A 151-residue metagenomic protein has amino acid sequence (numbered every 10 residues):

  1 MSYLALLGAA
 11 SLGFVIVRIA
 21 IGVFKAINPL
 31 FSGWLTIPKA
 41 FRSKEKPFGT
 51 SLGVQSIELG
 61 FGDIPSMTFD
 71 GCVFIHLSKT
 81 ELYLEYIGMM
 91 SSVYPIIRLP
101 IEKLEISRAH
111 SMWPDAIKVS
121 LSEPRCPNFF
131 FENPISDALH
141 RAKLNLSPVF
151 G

Functional and structural regions predicted by a protein language model:
M1-A10: Feature marks short, highly hydrophobic, charge-poor N-terminal signal-anchor/signal peptide-like helices that anchor
S2, V17-R18: C-terminal single-pass membrane-anchor helix
S11, R18-L77: Anionic N-terminal interaction surfaces
K39-V54, E105-G151: Acidic, Ser/Thr- and proline-rich intrinsically disordered linker/docking segments of eukaryotic scaffolds
P65-S66, M89-M90, R125-C126: Short histidine/acidic/glycine/proline-rich micro-motifs that form metal- and phosphate-coordinating active-site loops
G71-I75, P95, I117: Residue-level detector of beta-strand structural context in well-folded domains
I75, L82-L84, V119, F129: Hydrophobic beta-strand residues in large extracellular and virion-surface proteins
K79-P114: Phosphoinositide-binding peripheral membrane targeting modules
